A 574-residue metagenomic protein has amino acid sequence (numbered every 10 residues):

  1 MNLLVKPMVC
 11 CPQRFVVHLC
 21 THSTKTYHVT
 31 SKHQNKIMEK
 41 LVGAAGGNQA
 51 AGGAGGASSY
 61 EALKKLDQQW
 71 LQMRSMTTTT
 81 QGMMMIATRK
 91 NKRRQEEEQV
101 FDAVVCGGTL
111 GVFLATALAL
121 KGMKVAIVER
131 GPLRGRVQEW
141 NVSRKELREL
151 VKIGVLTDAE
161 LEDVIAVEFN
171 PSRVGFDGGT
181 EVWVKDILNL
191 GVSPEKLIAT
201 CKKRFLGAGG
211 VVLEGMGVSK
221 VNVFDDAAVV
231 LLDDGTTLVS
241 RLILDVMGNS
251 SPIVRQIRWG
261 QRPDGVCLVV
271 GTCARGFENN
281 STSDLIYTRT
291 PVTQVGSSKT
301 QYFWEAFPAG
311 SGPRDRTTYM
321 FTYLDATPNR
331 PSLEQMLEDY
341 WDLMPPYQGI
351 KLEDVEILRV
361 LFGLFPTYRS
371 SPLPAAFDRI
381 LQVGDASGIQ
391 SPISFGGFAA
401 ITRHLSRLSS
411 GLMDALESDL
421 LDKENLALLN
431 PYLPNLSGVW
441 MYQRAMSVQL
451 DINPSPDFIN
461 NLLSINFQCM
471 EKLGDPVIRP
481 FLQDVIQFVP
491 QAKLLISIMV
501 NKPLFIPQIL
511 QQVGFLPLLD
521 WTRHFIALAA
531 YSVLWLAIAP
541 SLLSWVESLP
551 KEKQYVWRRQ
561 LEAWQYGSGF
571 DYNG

Functional and structural regions predicted by a protein language model:
V5, V9-D102, K121, L561-G574: Extreme N-terminal leader/targeting segments of oxidoreductases
G47, G56, Y60, Q72-S75 (+1 more regions): C-terminal helical "tail/cap" subdomain of flavin- and related membrane-associated enzymes
V104, G108, A117-Q138: Glycine-rich FAD pyrophosphate-binding loop
G111-V112: N-terminal Rossmann-fold NAD(P) dinucleotide-binding loop
P132-R173: N-terminal FAD cofactor-binding segment of flavoenzymes
W140-N141, V182-R204, P252, V269 (+1 more regions): Short beta-strand to alpha-helix junction loop
G207-P346, L405: Predominantly flavin-linked oxidoreductase catalytic cores and closely associated redox partners
G310-G312, D325-R444: FAD/FMN-dependent oxidoreductases across multiple families
